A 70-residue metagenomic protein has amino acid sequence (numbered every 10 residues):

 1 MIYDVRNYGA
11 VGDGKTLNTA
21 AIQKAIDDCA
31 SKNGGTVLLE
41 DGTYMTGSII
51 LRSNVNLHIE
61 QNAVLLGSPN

Functional and structural regions predicted by a protein language model:
M1-N70: Extracellular/periplasmic carbohydrate-active domains that bind, remodel, or depolymerize complex polysaccharides
